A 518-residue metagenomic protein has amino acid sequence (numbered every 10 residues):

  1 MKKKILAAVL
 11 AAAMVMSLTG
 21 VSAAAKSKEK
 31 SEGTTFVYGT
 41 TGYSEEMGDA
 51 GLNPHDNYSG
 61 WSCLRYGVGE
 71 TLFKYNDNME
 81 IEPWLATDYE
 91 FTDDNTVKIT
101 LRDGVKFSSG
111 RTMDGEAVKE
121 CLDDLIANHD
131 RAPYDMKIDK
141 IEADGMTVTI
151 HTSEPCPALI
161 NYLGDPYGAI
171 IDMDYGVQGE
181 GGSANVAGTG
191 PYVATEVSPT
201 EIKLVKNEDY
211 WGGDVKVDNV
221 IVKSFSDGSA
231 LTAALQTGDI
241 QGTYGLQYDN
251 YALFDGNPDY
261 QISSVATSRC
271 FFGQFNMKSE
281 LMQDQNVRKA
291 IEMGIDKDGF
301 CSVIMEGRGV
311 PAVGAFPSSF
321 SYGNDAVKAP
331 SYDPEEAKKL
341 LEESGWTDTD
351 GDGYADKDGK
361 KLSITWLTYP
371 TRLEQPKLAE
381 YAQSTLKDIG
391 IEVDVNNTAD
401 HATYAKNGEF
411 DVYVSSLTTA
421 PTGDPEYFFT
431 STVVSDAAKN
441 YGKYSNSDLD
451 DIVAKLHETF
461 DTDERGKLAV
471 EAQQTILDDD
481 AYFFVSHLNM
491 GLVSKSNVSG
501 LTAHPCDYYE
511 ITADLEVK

Functional and structural regions predicted by a protein language model:
G39-T92, A187, C506-D507: N-terminal lobe/hinge region of extracytoplasmic solute-binding protein
Y58-S59, E80, G164-V215, N219 (+3 more regions): Gly/Pro-rich hinge or "lid" segments in bacterial periplasmic/extracellular proteins
T87-H129, L281-Q283: Aromatic- and charge-enriched surface segment that lines or borders ligand/interaction sites
E90-D94, K98, P133-Y175: Surface-exposed binding/hinge segments that line and control ligand-binding clefts or catalytic entry sites
E208-L253, E392: Ligand-site clamp/hinge motif
G294-D325, E374-Q383, A405-K518: Detector for C-terminal structural segments
P311-T349, P370-P376: Structural transition elements
D348-T419, M490: Ligand/substrate-recognition segments at binding pockets and active sites
